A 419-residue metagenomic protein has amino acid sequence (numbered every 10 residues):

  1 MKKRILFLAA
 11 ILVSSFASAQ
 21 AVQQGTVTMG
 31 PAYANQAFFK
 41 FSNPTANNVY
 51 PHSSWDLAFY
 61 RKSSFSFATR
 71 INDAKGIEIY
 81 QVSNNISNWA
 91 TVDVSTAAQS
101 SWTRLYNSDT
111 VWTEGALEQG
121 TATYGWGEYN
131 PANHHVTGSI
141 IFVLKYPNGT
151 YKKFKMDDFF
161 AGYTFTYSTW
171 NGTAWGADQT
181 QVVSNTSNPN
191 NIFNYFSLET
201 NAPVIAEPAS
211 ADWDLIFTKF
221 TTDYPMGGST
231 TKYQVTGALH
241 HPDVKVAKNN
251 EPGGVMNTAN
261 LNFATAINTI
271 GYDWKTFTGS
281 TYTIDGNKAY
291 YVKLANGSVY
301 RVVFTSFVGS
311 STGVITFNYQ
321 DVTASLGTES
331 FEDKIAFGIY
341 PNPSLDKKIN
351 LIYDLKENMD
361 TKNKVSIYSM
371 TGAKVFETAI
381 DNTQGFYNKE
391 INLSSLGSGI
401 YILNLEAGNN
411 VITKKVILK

Functional and structural regions predicted by a protein language model:
M1-R4, L418-K419: Positively charged n-region of N-terminal signal peptides that target proteins for export
R4-V13: Sec-dependent N-terminal signal peptides
V13-A19: C-terminal segment of classical bacterial N-terminal signal peptides
A19, E377, I400-K419: C-terminal tail/sorting-segment detector
Q20-S325: Surface-exposed, beta-sheet-biased, low-hydrophobicity segments with strongly acidic/polar composition
G176-A177, A373-A379, V411-I412: Surface-exposed loop/edge segments in extracytoplasmic proteins
E329-K356, Y368-A373, G397-S398, I417-K419: Surface-exposed, proline-anchored Ser/Thr-rich loop/turn motifs
Y353, A379-G408: Short, surface-exposed loop/turn motifs with a glycine/proline- and acidic-biased composition
